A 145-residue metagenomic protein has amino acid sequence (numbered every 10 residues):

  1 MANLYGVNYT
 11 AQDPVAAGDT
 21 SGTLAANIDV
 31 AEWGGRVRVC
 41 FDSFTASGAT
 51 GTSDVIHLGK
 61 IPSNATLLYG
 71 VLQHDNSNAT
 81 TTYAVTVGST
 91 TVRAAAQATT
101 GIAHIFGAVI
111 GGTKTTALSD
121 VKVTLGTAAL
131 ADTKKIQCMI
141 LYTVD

Functional and structural regions predicted by a protein language model:
A2-D145: Surface-exposed, low-hydrophobicity beta-strand/loop segments enriched in small/polar/acidic residues
